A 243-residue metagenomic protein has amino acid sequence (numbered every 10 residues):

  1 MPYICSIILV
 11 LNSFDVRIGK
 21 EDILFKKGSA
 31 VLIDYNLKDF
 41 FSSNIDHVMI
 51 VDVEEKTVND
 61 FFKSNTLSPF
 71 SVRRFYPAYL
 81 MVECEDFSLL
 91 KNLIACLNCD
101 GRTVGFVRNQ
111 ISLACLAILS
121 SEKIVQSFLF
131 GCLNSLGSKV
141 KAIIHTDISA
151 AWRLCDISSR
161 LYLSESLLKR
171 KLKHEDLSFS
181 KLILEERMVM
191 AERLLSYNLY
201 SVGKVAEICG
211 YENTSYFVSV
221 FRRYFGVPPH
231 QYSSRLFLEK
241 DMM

Functional and structural regions predicted by a protein language model:
M1-V82: N-terminal regulatory/effector-sensing and dimerization cores that precede helix-turn-helix DNA-binding domains
F70-I118, A142: Amphipathic alpha-helical segments enriched in hydrophobic/aromatic residues interleaved with Lys/Arg
D100-V107, L119-L161, H174-K181, E185: Short, Lys/Arg-enriched, Trp-marked, Pro/Gly-tolerant hinge/linker segments that flank
C155-D156, L167, K204: Alpha-helical residues within helix-turn-helix
R160, S164, E212-N213: Short coil turns linking two alpha-helices in DNA-binding domains
L168, Y216-F217, F221: Short hydrophobic/aromatic patch on the recognition helix
H174-N213, S234-M243: Terminal helix-turn-helix DNA-binding modules in bacterial transcription factors
S219-M243: …primarily DNA-binding HTH/wHTH and HhH modules…
